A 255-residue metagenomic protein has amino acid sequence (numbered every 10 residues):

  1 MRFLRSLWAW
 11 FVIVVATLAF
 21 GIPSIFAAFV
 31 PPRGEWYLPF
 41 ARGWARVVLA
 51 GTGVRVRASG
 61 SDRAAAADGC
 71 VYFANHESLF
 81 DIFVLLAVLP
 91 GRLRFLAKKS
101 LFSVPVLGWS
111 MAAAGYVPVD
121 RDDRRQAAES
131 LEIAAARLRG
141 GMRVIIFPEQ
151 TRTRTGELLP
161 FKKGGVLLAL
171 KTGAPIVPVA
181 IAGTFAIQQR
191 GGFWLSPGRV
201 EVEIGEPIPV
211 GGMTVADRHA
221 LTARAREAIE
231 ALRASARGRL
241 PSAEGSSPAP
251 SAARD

Functional and structural regions predicted by a protein language model:
M1-R57, W109-A114: A transmembrane-helix-recognition feature enriched in membrane-embedded lipid enzymes and envelope glyco-/phospholipid
R5-V12, A41-A97: Conserved H-X4-D acyltransferase segment
V48-G51, Y72-F73, R121-R125, R154-G156: Short, flexible loop segments at the rims of nucleotide/cofactor-binding pockets, characterized by
N75-H76, A112-A114, W194-P197: Short, hinge-like loop/turn segments at secondary-structure boundaries
L79-E129, I133: Membrane-embedded segments
A128-D255: Non-catalytic C-terminal accessory region of glycerolipid acyltransferases and related lyso-lipid remodeling enzymes
